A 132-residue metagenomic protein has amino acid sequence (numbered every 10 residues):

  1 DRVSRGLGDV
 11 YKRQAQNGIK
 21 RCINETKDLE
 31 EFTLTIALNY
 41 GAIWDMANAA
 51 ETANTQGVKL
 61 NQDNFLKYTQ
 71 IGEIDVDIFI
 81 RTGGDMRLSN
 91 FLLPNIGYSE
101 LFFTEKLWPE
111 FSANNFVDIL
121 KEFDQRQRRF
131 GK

Functional and structural regions predicted by a protein language model:
D1-Y11: Single conserved hydrophobic/aromatic residue that forms the stacking wall/gate of nucleotide- or nucleobase-binding
Q16-K132: Active-site cores that bind ATP or allylic diphosphates and position pyrophosphate for catalysis
